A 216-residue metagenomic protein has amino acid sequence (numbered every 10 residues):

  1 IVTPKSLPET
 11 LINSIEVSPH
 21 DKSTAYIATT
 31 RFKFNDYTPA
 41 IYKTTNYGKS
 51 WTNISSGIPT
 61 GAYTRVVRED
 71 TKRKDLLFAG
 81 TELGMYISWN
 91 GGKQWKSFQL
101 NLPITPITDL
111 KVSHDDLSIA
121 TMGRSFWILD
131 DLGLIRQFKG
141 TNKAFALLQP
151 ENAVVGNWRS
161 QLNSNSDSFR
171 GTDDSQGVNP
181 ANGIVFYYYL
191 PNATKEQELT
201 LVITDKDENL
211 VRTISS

Functional and structural regions predicted by a protein language model:
I1-D174, A181-N182: Beta-propeller blade termini and top-face loops
V112, Y188-L190: Hydrophobic beta-strand positions in extracellular immunoglobulin-like domains
R136, S215-S216: A fold-level detector for beta-propeller and closely related beta-sheet-rich head/sensor domains
S164, Q176, L190-T194: Extracellular acidic, Ser/Thr/Pro-rich low-complexity tracts
F186-Y187, T194-I214: Beta-strand-rich binding/interaction modules
